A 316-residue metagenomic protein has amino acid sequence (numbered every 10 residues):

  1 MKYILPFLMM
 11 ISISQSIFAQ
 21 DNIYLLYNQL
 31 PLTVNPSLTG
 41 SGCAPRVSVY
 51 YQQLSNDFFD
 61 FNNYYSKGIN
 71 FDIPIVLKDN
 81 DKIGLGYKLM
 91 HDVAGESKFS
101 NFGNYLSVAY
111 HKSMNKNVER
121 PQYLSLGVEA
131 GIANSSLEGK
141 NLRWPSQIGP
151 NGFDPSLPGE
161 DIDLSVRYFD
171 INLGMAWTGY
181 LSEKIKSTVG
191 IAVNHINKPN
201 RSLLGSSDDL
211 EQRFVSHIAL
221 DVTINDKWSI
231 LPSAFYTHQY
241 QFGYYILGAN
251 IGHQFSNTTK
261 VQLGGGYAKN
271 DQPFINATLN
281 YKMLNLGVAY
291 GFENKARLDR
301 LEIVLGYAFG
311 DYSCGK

Functional and structural regions predicted by a protein language model:
M1-I4, M114: Positively charged n-region of N-terminal signal peptides that target proteins for export
Y3-I13: Sec-dependent N-terminal signal peptides
I13-A19: Sec/Tat signal peptide C-region and signal peptidase I cleavage site
Q20-K316: Subset of outer-membrane beta-barrel
